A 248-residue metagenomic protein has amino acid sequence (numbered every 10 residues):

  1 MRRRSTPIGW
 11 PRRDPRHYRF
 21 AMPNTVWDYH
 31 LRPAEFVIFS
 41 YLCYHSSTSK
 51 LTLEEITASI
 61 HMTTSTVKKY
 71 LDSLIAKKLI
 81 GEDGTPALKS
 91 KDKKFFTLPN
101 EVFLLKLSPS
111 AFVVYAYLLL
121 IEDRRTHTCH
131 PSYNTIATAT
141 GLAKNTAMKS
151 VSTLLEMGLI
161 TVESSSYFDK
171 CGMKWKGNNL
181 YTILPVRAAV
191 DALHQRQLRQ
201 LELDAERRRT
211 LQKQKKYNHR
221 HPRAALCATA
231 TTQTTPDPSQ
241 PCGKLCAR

Functional and structural regions predicted by a protein language model:
M1-R248: Electropositive, intrinsically flexible nucleic-acid-contacting patches
